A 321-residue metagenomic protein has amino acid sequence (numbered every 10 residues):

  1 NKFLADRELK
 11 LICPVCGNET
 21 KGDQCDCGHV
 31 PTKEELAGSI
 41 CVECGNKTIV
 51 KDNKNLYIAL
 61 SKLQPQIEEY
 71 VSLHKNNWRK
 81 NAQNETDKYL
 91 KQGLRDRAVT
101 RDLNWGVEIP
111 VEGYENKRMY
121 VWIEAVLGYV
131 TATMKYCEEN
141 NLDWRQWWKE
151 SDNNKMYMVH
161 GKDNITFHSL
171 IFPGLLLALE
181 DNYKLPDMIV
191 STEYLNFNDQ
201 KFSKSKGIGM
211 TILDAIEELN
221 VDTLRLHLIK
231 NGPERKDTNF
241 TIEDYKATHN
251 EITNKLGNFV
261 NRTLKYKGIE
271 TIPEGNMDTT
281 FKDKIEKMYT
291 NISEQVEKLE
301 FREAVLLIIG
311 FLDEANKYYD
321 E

Functional and structural regions predicted by a protein language model:
N1-Y57: Cys/His-rich short segments
L4-R7, K21, T32-K33, R79 (+4 more regions): Alpha-helix initiation/capping motif
D6, A37, E138-E139, Q146 (+3 more regions): Polar/charged alpha-helical tracts
D6-L9, P14, N18-D23, K184-Y194 (+1 more regions): Short, charge-rich amphipathic segments
V15-C16, I40-I269, K298, A304-I308: Structured secondary-structure scaffolds
K236-H249, K287-Y289, E314, Y318-E321: Surface-exposed loop-to-helix/strand elements on domain peripheries
F259, T263-Y266, I285-M288, I292 (+3 more regions): Amphipathic alpha-helices that form helix-helix packing interfaces
T271-S293, Y318-E321: Acidic, turn-prone loop/beta-hairpin segments
